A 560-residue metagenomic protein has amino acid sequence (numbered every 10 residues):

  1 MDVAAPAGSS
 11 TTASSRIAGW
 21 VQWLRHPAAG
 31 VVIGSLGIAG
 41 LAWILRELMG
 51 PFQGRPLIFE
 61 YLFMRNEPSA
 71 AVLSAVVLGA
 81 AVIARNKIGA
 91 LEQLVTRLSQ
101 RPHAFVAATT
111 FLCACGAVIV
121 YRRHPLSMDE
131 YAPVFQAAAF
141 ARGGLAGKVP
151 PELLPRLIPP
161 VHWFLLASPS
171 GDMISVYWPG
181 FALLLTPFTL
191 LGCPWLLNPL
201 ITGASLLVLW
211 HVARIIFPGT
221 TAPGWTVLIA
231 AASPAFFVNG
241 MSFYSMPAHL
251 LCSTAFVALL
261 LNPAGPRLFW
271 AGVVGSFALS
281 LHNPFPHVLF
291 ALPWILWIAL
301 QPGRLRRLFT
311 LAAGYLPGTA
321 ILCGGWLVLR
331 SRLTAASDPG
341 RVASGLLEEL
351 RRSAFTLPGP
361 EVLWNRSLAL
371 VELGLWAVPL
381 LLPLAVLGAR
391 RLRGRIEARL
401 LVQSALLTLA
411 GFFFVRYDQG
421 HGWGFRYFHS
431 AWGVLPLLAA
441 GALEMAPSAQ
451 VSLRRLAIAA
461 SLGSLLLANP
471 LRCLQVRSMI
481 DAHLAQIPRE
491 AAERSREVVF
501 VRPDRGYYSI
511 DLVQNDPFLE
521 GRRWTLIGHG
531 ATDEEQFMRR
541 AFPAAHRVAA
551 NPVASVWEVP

Functional and structural regions predicted by a protein language model:
A4-G8, G54-P68, P160-A167, L327-L392 (+3 more regions): Membrane-lumen/periplasm interface segments of multi-pass, membrane-embedded glycan/lipid transferases
A81, A204-W210, L292-P302, N365-R399: Hydrophobic, aromatic-rich transmembrane alpha-helices and their immediate juxtamembrane boundary segments
P102-A108, G224, L268-V273, A312-A320 (+3 more regions): Signature aromatic-anchored transmembrane alpha helix within multi-pass, membrane-resident enzymes that catalyze glycan
A104-A107, L209-P234, L251, A264-W270 (+2 more regions): Transmembrane-helix signature of polytopic, membrane-embedded enzymes that assemble or transfer cell-envelope glycans
P133-V134, N239, M246, W376-P379 (+3 more regions): Hydrophobic/aromatic-rich transmembrane helices and adjacent perimembrane loops
R142-F181, L185, P339-A354: Interfacial juxtamembrane loops and adjacent helix segments that form the catalytic/substrate-binding surfaces
T186, V212, T226-A231, T254-L259 (+2 more regions): Membrane-interface alpha helices of multi-pass inner-membrane proteins
A258-L268, H287-G318, R393: Perimembrane helix-loop-helix junctions
